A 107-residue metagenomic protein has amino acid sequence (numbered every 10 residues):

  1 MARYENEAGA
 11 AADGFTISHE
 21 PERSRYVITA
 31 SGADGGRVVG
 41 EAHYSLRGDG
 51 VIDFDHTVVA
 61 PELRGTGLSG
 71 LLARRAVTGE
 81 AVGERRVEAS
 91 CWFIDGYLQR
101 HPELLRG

Functional and structural regions predicted by a protein language model:
M1-P61, R86-A89: Non-catalytic substrate-recognition and accessory regions of acyl/acetyltransferase enzymes
T57-V58, L71-L72, L105-G107: Short, charged/polar low-complexity linear motifs in solvent-exposed/disordered segments
E62, G67, E103-L104: Acidic/proline-rich low-complexity IDRs
G65-V77: Conserved acetyl-CoA-binding loop-helix of GNAT-fold acetyltransferases
T78-G107: C-terminal structural segments of small proteins and small subunits
